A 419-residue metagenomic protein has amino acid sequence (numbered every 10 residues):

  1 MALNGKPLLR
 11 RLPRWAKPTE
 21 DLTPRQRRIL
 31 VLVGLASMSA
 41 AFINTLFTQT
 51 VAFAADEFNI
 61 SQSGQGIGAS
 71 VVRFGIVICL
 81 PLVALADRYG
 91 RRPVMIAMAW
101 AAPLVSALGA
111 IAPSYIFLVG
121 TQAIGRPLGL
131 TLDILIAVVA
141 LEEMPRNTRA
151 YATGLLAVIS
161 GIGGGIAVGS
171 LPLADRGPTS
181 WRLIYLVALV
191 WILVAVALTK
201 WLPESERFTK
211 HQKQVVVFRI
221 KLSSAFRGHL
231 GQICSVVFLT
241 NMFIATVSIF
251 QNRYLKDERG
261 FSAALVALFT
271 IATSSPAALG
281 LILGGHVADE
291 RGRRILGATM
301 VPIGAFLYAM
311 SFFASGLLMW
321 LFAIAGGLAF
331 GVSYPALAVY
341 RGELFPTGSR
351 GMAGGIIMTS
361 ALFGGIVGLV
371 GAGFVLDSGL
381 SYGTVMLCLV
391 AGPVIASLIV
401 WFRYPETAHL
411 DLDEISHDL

Functional and structural regions predicted by a protein language model:
M1-F42: Cytosolic juxtamembrane N-terminal segment immediately preceding the first transmembrane helix of multi-pass
R28-Q62, V247-N252, G368: Extracytoplasmic
F47-T48, R227-G280: Extracytoplasmic gate region of multi-pass secondary transporters
N59, G90, I111-I116, P145 (+3 more regions): Helix-breaking motifs and short loop linkers at transmembrane-helix boundaries and internal kinks in secondary membrane
A69-A84, I271-L283: Central cavity-lining transmembrane alpha-helices of secondary-active solute carriers, predominantly the Major
I78-P113, R291-R294: Conserved MFS/SLC helix-loop-helix module at the cytosolic interface between two early adjacent transmembrane helices
T121-V158: Cytoplasmic helix-loop-helix junction between adjacent transmembrane helices in 12-TM secondary transporters
T148-L171, D175, M358-G368: Glycine-rich segments within core transmembrane alpha-helices of 12-TM secondary carriers
